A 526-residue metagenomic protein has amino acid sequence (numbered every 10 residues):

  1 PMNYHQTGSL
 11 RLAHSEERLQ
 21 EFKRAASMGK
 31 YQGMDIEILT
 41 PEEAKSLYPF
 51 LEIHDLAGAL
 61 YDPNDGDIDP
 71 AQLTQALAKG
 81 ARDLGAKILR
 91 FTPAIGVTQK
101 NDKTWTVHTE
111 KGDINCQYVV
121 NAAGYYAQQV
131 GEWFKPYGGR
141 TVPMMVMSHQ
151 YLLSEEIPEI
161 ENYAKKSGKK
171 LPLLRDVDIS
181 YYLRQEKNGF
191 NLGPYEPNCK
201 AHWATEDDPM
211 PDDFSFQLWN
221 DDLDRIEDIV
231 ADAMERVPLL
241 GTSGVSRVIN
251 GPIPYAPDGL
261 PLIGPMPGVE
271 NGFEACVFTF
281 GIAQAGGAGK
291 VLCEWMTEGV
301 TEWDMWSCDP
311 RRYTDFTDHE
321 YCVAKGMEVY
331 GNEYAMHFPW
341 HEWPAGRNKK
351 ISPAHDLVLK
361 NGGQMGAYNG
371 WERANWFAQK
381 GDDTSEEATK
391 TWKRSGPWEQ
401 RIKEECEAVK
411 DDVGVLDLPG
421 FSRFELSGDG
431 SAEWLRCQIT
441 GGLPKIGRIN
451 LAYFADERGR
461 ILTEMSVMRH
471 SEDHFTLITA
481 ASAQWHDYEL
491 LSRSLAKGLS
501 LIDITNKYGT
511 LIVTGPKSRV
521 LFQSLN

Functional and structural regions predicted by a protein language model:
P1-L47, D178-L183, K187-N191, Q217 (+2 more regions): Dinucleotide-binding Rossmann-like beta1-alpha1 core, especially the glycine-rich loop that anchors the ADP
H5, H14-R90, G96-K103, H108 (+1 more regions): Flavin (FAD/FMN) cofactor-binding and adjacent substrate-gating region of FAD-dependent oxidoreductase domains
H5-S9, M147-H149, V248, E472 (+1 more regions): Short Gly/Ser/Thr- and Asp/Glu-enriched loop/turn motifs at secondary-structure junctions
D113-K170, W303: Central helical "cap/lid" subdomain
E159-N198: Conserved FAD-binding catalytic core of PHBH/FMO-like flavoproteins
D178, K187, A201-T205, P209-K350: C-terminal catalytic lobe of FAD-dependent flavoproteins
W303-D304, C308-N526: Glycine/proline-enriched, intrinsically flexible loops and inter-domain linkers
